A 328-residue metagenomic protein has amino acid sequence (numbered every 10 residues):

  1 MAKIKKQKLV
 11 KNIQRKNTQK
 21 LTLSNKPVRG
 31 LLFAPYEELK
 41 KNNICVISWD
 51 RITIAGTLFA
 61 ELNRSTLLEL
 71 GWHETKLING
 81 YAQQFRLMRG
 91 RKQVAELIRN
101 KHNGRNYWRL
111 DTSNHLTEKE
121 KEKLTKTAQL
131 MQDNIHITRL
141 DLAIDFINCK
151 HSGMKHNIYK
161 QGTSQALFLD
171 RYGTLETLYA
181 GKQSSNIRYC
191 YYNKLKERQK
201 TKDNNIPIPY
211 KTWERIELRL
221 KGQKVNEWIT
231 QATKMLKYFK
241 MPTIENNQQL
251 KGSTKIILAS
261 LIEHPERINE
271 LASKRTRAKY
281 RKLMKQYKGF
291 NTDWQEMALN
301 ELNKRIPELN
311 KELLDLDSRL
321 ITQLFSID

Functional and structural regions predicted by a protein language model:
A2-A272, Q286-D328: Structured, helix-rich domain cores that form ligand/interaction pockets
T276-R281: Helix-turn-helix DNA-binding segment
